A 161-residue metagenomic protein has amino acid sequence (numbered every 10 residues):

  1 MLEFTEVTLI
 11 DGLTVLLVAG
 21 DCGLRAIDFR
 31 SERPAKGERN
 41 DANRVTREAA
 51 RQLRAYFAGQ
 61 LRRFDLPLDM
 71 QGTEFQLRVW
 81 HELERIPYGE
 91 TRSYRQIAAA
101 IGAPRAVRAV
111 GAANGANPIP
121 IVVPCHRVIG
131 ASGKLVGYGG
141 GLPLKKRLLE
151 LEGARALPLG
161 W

Functional and structural regions predicted by a protein language model:
M1-R105, L151, R155-W161: Basic nucleic-acid-binding alpha-helical/helix-turn surface characteristic of O6-alkylguanine DNA
R51, G111, K146: Active-site phosphate/pyrophosphate- and oxyanion-stabilizing loops and adjacent acidic/basic residues in soluble
R78, P120, R147: Active-site phosphate/pyrophosphate-handling residues
P87, P118-I121: Histidine- and aromatic-rich ligand-binding microenvironments
A98, R105-R108, L135, G139-G140: Flexible, gly/pro- and Lys/Arg-enriched active-site loops
R108-N117: Regulatory, non-catalytic segments
I121-V128: Short Lys/Arg-enriched helix C-cap and helix-to-coil transition segments that create basic nucleic-acid-contact patches
A131-W161: …primarily DNA-binding HTH/wHTH and HhH modules…
